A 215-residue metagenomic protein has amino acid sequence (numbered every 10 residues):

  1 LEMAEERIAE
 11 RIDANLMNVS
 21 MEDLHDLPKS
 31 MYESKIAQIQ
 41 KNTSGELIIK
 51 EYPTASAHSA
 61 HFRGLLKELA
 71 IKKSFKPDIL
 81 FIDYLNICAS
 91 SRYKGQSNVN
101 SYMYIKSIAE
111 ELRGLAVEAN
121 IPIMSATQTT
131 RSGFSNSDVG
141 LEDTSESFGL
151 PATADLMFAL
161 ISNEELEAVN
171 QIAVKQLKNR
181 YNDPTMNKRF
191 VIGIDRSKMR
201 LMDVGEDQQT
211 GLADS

Functional and structural regions predicted by a protein language model:
L1-K76, T144, P184, R189-F190: Cytosolic-facing regulatory segments adjacent to core modules
E2, I49, D83, L112 (+2 more regions): Conserved RecA-like P-loop NTPase ATPase core
M3, S125-Q128: Conserved H-loop
E22-P28, K50-S56, S90-K106, G133-E142: Flexible beta-alpha connector loops of hexameric P-loop NTPases
Q40-K41, A60-P77, K94-Q96, G114-A119 (+1 more regions): C-terminal regions of RecA-like/P-loop NTPase motor modules
I48-K50, M124, F158: Hydrophobic/aromatic beta-strand patches that form the interior of the parallel beta-sheet core in alpha/beta enzyme
K76-I123: Helical hairpin unit composed of two closely spaced alpha helices linked by a short loop
F81, A126, T153: Generic enzyme active-site microenvironment
